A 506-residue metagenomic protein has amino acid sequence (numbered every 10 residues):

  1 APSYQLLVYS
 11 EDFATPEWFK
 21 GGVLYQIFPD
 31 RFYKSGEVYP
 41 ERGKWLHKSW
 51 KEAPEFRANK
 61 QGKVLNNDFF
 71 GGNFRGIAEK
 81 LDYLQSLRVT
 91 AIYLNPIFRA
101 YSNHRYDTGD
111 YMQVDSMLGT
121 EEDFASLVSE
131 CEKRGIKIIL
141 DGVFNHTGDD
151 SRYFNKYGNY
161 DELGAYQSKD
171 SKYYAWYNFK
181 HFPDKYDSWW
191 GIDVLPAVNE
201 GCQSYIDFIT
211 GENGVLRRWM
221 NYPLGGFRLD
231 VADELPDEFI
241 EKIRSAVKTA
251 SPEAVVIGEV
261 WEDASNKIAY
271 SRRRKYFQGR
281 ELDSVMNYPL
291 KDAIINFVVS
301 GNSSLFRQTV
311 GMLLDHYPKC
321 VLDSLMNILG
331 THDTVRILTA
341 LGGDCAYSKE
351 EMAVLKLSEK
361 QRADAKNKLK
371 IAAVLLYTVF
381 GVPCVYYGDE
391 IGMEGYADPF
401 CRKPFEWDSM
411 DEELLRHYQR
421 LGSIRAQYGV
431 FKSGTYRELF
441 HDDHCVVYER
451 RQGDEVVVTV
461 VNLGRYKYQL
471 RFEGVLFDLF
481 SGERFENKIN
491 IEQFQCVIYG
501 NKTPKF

Functional and structural regions predicted by a protein language model:
A1-F28, F32-K34, E41-R42, W50 (+6 more regions): Carbohydrate-interacting/catalytic domains
V23-Y25, I92-L94, I138-L140, F227 (+4 more regions): Hydrophobic faces of well-ordered beta-strands that scaffold small-molecule active sites in alpha/beta enzyme cores
I27, L84, L94, Y111 (+10 more regions): Conserved, mostly hydrophobic/aromatic
P29-T90, I97-Y222, I243-T249, N266: Substrate-binding/active-site clefts of carbohydrate-active enzymes
D30, Y270-S271, D283-S284, M326-L357 (+1 more regions): Aromatic/acidic polysaccharide-binding cleft in carbohydrate-active enzymes
Y106-V114, D193, L355, D398-W407 (+1 more regions): Short glycine/proline- and charge-enriched loop/turn segments that cap or connect secondary-structure elements
V128-I136, N145-H146, S151-E162, V215 (+6 more regions): Active-site-proximal helices and loops of the catalytic beta/alpha 8
R307, G311, C345-K370, Q427: Aromatic-anchored helix/helix-loop segment that forms the rim or "lid" of small-molecule/cofactor binding pockets
